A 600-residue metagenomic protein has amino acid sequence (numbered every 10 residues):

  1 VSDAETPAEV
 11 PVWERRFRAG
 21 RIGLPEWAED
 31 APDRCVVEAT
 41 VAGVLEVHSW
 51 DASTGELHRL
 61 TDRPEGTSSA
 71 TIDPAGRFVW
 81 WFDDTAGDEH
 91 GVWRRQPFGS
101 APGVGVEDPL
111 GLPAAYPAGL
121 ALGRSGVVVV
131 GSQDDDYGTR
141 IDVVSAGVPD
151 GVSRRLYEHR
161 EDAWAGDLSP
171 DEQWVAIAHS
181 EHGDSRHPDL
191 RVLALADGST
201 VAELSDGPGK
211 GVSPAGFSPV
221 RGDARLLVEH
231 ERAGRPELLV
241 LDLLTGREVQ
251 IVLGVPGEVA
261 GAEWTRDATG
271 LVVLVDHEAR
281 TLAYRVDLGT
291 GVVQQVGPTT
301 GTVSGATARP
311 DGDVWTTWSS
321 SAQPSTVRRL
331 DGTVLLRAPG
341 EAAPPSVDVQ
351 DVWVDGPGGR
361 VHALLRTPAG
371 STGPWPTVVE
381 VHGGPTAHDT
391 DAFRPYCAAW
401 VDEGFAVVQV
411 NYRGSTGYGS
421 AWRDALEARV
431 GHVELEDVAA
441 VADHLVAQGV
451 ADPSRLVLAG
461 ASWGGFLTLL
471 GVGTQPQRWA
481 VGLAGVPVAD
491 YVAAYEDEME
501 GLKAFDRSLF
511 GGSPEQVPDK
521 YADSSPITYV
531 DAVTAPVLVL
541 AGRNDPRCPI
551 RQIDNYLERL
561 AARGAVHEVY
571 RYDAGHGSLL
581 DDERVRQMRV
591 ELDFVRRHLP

Functional and structural regions predicted by a protein language model:
S2-G373, P385-E403, V430, H444-A447: Peripheral, non-catalytic segments that deliver or gate enzyme domains
V36, T377-V379, L538: Conserved beta-strand elements of the Class I
H48, R94, R191, L239 (+5 more regions): Conserved Rossmann-like nucleotide-binding pocket used by diverse enzymes that bind dinucleotide cofactors
W81, E380, A484: Redox-cofactor binding/interface segments in oxidoreductases and associated redox assembly factors
V361, P376, P536: Alpha/beta-hydrolase fold active-site loops
T377, V401-N411, E568: A fold-wide structural signal in alpha/beta-hydrolase
V381-G383, A541: The conserved beta1-alpha1 loop
Y412-P600: Active-site-proximal cap/loop segments of hydrolase catalytic domains
